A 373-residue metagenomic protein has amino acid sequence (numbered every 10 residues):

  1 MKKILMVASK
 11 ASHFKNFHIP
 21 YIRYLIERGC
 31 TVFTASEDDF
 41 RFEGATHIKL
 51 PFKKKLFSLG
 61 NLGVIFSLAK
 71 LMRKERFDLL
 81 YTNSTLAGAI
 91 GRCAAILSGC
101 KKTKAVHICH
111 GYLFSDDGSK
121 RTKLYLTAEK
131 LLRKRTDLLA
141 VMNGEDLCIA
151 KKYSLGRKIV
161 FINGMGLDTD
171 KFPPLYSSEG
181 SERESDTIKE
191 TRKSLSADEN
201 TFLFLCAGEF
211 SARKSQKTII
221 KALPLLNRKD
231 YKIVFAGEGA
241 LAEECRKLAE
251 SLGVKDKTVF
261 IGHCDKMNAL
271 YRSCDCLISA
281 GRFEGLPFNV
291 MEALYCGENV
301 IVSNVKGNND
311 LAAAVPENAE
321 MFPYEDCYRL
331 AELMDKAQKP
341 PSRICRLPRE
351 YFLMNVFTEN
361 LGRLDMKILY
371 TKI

Functional and structural regions predicted by a protein language model:
K15-P20, F202-L225, A240-R246: A conserved mid-protein helix/loop that constitutes part of the nucleotide-sugar donor-binding site
I48-K49, K134-I188: Donor nucleotide-sugar binding/catalytic pocket of nucleotide-sugar-dependent glycosyltransferases
T82-G88, C109: Short His-centered aromatic/hydrophobic patch
R246-G262: Nucleotide-activated donor-binding/catalytic signature segment of Leloir-type glycosyltransferases, i.e., the conserved
H263, R282: Aromatic "clamp/platform" in nucleotide-sugar-dependent glycosyltransferases that forms part of the donor/acceptor
N299-V302: Short hydrophobic beta-strand element within catalytic cores of glycosyltransferases and related nucleotide-activated
A314-C327, D335-K339: Conserved acidic donor-binding segment of nucleotide-sugar-dependent glycosyltransferases
K339-I373: A charged, aromatic-enriched C-terminal amphipathic alpha-helix characteristic of glycosyltransferases across folds
